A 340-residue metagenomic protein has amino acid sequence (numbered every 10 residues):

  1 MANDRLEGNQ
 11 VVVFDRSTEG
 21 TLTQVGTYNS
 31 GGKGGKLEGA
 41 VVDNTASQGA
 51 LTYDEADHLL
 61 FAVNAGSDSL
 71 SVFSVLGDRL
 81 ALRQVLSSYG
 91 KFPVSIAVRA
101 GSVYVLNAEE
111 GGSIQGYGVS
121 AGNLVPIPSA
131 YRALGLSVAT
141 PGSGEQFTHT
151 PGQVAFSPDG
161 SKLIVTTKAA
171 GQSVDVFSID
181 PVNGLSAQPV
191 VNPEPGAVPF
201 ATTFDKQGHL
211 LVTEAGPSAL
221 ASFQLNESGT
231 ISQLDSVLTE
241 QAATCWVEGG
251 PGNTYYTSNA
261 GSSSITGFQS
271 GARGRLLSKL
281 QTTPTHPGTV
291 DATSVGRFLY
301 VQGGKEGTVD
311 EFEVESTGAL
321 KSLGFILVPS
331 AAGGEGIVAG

Functional and structural regions predicted by a protein language model:
M1-R16, N29-D57: Beta-strand-rich domains and repeat architectures in extracellular enzymes and scaffolds, especially beta-propellers
A2-R5, D54-E55, A62-G66, V105-E110 (+7 more regions): Conserved beta-strand positions in repeat-built beta-propeller and related beta-rich domains
G8-V11, D68-L70, G111-I114, G171-V174 (+3 more regions): Structural signal for beta-propeller blades
V13-L22, F73-D78, G118-P126, V176-L185 (+3 more regions): Short loop/turn segments immediately following beta-strands, especially the blade-tip and inter-blade linker loops
T23-G32, A81-S87, V125-A139, S186-P193 (+3 more regions): Beta-propeller fold detector
G32-Y53, S88-G101, L134-G160, P193-L210 (+3 more regions): Beta-rich, blade/repeat-based domains predominating in secreted/periplasmic proteins but also intracellular
Y104-G184, P189-P195: Aromatic- and glycine-enriched pocket-lining scaffold segments that form the walls of small-molecule binding clefts
G304-G340: Blade-level signature of beta-propeller repeat domains, shared across WD40, Kelch, NHL, RCC1 and BNR/Asp-box propellers
